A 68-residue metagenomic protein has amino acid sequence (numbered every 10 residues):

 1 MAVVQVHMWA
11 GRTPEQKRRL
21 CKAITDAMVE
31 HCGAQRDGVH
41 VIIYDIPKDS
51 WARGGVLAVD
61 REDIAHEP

Functional and structural regions predicted by a protein language model:
A2-P68: A domain-level signal for the structural core that forms small-molecule/cofactor-binding pockets and catalytic centers
